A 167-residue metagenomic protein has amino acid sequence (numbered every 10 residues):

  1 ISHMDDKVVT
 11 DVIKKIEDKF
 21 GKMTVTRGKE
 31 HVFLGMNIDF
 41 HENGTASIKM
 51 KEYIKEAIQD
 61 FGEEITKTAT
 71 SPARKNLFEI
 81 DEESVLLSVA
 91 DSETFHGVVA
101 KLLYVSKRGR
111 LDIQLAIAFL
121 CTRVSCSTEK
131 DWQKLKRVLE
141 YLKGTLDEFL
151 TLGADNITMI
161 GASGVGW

Functional and structural regions predicted by a protein language model:
I1-W167: Long, low-complexity, charge-biased intrinsically disordered regions
